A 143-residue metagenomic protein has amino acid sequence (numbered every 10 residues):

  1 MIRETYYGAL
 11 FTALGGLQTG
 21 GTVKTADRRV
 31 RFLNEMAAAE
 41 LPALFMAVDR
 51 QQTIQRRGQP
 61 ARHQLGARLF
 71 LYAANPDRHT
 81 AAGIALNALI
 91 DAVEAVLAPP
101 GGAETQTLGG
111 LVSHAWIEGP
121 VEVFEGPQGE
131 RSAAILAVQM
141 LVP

Functional and structural regions predicted by a protein language model:
M1-L41, F45-P143: Charged, amphipathic alpha-helical segments and their flanking helix caps
